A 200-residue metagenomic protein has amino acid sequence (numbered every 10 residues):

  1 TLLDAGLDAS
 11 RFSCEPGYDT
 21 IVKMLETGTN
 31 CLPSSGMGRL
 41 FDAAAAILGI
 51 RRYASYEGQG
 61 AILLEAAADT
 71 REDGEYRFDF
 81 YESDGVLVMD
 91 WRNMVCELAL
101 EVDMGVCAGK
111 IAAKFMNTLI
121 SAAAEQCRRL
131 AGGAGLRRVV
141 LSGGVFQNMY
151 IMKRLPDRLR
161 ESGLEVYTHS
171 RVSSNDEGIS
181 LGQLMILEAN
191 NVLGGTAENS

Functional and structural regions predicted by a protein language model:
T1, A5, S170-S173: Phosphate/diphosphate-binding loops
A5-R137, Y150-D157: A contiguous, well-structured pocket-lining segment that forms one wall/lid of small-molecule binding clefts in soluble
M37, G144-V145: A short acidic Gly-Thr/Ser loop motif
D42, I47-G49, F146-Q147, R171-S173 (+1 more regions): Short, glycine-/Ser/Thr-/acidic-enriched flexible segments
K114, S142-G143: Short, contiguous strand/loop micro-motifs
M116, S121, Y167-S200: Glycine-rich phosphate-binding/hydrolytic loop that grips phosphoryl groups
Q126, L130-G133, R158-V166, L184-N191: Hydrophobic alpha-helical segments
R138-S142, M149, L155-I179: Conserved phosphate-binding/catalytic loops in two-lobed NTP-binding clefts
